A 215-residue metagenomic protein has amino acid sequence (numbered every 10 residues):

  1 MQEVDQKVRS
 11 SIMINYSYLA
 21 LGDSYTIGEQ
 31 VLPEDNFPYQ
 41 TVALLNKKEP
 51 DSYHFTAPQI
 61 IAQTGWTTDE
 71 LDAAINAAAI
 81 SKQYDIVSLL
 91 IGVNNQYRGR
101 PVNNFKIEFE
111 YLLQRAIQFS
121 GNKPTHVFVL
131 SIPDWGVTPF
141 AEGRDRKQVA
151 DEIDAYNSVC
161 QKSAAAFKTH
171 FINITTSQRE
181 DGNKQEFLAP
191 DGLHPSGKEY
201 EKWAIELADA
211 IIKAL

Functional and structural regions predicted by a protein language model:
Q2-T64, A74-S81: Serine-esterase "nucleophile elbow" of acetyl-processing enzymes
E70: Short acidic active-site motifs
A73-L215: Alpha-helical cap/lid subdomain in secreted, periplasmic, or secretory-pathway luminal O-acyl-processing enzymes
